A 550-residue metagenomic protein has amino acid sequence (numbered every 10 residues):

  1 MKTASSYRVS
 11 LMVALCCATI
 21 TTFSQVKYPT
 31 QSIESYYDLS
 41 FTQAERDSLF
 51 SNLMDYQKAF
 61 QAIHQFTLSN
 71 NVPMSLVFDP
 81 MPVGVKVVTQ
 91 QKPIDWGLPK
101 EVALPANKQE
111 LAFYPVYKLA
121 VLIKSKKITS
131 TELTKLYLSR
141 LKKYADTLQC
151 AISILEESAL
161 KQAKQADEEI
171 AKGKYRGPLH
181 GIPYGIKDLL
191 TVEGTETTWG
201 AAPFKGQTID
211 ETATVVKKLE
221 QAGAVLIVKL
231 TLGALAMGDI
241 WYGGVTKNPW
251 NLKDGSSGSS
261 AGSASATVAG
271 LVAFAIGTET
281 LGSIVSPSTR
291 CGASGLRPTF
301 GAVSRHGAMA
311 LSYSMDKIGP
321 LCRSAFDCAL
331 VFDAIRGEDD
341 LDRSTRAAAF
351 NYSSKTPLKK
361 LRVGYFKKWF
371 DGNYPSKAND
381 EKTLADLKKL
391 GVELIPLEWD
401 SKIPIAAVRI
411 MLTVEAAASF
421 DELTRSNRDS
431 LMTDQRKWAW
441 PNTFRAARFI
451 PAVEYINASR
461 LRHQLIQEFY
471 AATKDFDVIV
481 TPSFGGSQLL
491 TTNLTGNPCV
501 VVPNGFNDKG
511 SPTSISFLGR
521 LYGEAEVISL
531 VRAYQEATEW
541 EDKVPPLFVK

Functional and structural regions predicted by a protein language model:
M1-L11: Bacterial N-terminal signal peptides that target proteins for export
T19-T21: N-terminal signal peptide c-region/cleavage motif recognized by signal peptidases
F23-I154, S158-K161, K389-G391, F444 (+2 more regions): An N-terminal boundary/leader segment
G97-E110, L179-W199, P357-F366, M411-I466 (+2 more regions): Short helix-loop capping/hinge segments that flank enzyme active sites or metal/cofactor-binding pockets
L98-K100, R297-D380, S426, A537-K550: A short helix-breaking turn/cap at a secondary-structure junction
K108-V116, K143-D146, I154, P178-T212 (+2 more regions): Enzymes and membrane/adaptor proteins characterized by extended Gly/Ser/Thr/Asp/Glu-rich, aromatic-dotted
K126, G181, Q221, V225-I227 (+5 more regions): Glycine-rich, small-residue loops and helix-cap segments that act as flexible hinges at active-site edges
E211-I335, N493, N497-S516: Short glycine/serine-rich loop segments
